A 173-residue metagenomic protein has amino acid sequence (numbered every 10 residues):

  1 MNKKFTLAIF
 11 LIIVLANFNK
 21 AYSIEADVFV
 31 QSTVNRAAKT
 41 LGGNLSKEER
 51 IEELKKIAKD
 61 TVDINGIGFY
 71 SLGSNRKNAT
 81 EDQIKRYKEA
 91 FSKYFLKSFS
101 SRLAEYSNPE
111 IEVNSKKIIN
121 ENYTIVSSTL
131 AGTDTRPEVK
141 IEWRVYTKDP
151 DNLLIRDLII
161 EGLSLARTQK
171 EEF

Functional and structural regions predicted by a protein language model:
M1-L7: Bacterial N-terminal signal peptides that target proteins for export
A8-N17: Bacterial N-terminal signal peptides
N17-S23: Sec/Tat signal peptide C-region and signal peptidase I cleavage site
E25-L103: Early exported N-terminus immediately downstream of N-terminal targeting peptides
R76, K93-Y94, G132-T133, I160-L165: Solvent-exposed loop/turn segments at secondary-structure junctions within structured extracellular/periplasmic domains
K97-V139: Surface-exposed, charged secondary-structure patches
E138-R167: Short beta-strand edge/turn micro-motifs at domain boundaries
